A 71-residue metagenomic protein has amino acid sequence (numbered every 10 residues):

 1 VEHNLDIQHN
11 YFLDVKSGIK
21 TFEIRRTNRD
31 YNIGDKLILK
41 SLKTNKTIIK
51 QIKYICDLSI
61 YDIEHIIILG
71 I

Functional and structural regions predicted by a protein language model:
V1-I71: Catalytic phosphate/metal-binding cores of nucleic-acid and nucleotide-processing enzymes, i.e., regions that mediate
